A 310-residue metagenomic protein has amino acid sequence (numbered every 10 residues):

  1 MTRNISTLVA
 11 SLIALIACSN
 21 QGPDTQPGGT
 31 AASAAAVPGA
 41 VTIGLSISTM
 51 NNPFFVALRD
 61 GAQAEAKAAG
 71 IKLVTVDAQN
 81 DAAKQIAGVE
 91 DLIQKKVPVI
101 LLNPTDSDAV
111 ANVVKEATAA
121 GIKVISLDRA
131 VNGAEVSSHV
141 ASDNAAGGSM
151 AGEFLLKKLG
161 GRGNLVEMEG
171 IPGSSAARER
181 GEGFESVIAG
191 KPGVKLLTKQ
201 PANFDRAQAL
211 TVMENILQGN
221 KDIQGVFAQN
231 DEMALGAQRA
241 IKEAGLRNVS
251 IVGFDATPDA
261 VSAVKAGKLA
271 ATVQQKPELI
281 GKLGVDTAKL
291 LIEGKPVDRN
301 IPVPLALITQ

Functional and structural regions predicted by a protein language model:
M1-I16: Sec-dependent bacterial lipoprotein signal peptides
R3, A17-Q310: A residue-level marker of the well-folded mature domains of exported/periplasmic proteins
